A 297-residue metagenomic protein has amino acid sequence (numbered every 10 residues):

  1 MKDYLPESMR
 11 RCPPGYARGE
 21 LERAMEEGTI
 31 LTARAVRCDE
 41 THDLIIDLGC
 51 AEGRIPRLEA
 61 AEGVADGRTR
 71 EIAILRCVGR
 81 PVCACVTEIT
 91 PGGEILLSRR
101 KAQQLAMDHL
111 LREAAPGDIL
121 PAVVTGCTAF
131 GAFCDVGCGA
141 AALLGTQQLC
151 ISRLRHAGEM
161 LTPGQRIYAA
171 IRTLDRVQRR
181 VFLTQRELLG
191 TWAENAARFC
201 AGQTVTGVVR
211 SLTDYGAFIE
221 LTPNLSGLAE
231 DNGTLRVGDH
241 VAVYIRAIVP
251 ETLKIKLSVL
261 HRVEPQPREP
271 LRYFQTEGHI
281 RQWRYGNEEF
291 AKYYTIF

Functional and structural regions predicted by a protein language model:
M1-I46, R68-I95, P121, T125-F130 (+3 more regions): OB-fold/S1-family RNA-binding modules
R18, R23, E52-R76, Q104-P116 (+3 more regions): A cross-kingdom feature marking solvent-exposed beta-strand/loop segments within repeated, beta-rich binding/scaffold
R37-D39, L48-E52, E59-A61, V86-E88 (+1 more regions): Short glycine-rich, polar/acidic loop-and-turn segments at beta strand-coil junctions
H42, I55, G93-I95, A106 (+9 more regions): Intrinsically disordered, low-complexity acidic/polar segments
I45-G49, R54-L58, L96-R100, F133-G137 (+5 more regions): Short, acidic/hydrophobic/Gly-rich beta-strand patch recurrent on exposed beta strands that often constitutes part
R54, E88-R112, I119-C150: Intrinsically disordered, low-complexity linker/loop segments enriched in Gly/Pro and charged/polar residues
E71, E94-K101, H156, R180 (+3 more regions): Secondary-structure junction/capping motif
P116-L144, S152-R153, Y168, T173-D175 (+2 more regions): Surface-exposed interaction/gating patches
